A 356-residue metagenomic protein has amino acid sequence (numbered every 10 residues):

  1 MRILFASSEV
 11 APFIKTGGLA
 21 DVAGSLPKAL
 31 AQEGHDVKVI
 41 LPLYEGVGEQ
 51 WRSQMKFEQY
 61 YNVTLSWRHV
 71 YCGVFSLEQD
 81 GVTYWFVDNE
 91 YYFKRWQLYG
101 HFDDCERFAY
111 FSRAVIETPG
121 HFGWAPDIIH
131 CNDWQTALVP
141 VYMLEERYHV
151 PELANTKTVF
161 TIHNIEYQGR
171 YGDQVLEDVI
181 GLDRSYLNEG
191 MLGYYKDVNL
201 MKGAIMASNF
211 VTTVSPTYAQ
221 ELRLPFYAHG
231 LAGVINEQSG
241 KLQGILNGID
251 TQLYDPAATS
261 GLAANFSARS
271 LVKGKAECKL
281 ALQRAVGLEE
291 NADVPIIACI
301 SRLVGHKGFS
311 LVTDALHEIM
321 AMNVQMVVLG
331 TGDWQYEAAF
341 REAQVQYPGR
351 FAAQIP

Functional and structural regions predicted by a protein language model:
M1-P356: Catalytic cores of nucleotide-sugar-dependent glycosyltransferases that transfer UDP/GDP/TDP-activated
